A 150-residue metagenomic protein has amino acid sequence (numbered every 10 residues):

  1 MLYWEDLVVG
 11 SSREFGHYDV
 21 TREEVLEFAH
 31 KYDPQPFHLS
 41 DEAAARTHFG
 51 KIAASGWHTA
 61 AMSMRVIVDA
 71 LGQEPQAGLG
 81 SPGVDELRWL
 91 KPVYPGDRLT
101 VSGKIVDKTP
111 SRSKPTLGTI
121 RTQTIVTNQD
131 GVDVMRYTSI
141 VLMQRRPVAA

Functional and structural regions predicted by a protein language model:
M1-G83, R146-A150: Hot-dog-fold acyl-thioester-processing enzymes
L2-V9, P92-A150: HotDog/MaoC-like acyl-thioester-processing domains
S55-M62, L90-L99: Short, charged low-complexity intrinsically disordered segments located at boundaries of structured domains
